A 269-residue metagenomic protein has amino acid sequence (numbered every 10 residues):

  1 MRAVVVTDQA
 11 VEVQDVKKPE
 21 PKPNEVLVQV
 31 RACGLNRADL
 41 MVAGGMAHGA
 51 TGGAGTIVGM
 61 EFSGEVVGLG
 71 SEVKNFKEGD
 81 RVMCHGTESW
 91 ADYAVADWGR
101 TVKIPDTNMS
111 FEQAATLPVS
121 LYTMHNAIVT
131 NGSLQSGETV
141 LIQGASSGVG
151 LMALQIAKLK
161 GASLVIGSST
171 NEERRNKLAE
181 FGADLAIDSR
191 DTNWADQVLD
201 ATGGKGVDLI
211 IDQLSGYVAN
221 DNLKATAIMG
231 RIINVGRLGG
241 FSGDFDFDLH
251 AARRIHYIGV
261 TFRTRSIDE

Functional and structural regions predicted by a protein language model:
K18-G34, M46-E88: Glycine-rich beta-strand-centered segment in the early N-terminal region that forms part of a ligand/cofactor-binding
F76-K77, L134, T226: Short, well-ordered loop/turn sites that connect or cap secondary structure elements
M83, L141, I187, I210-I211 (+1 more regions): N-terminal Rossmann-like NAD(P) cofactor-binding module of classical short-chain dehydrogenase/reductase
G86-G99: A structural motif shared across PLP-dependent enzymes of the aminotransferase-like
A115-D191: Mid-domain Rossmann-like dinucleotide-binding core that forms the NAD(H)/NADP(H) cofactor-binding site
A145, L214, R237: NAD(P)H cofactor-binding loop motif with strongest signal on the N-terminal glycine-rich segment
N193-G204: Short amphipathic alpha-helix with an adjacent loop that forms part of the alpha/beta core around
Y217-E269: Glycine-rich phosphate-binding loop and adjacent beta-alpha segment of Rossmann(oid) nucleotide-cofactor-binding
